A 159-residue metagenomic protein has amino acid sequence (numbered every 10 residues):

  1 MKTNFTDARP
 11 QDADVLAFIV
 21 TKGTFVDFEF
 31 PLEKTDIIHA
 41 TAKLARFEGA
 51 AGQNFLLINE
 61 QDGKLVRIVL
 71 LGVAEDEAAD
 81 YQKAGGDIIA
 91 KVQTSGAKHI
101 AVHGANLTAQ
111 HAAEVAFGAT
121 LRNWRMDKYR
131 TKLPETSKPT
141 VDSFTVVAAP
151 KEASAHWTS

Functional and structural regions predicted by a protein language model:
M1-S159: Glycine-/small-residue-enriched capping loops at alpha/beta junctions
